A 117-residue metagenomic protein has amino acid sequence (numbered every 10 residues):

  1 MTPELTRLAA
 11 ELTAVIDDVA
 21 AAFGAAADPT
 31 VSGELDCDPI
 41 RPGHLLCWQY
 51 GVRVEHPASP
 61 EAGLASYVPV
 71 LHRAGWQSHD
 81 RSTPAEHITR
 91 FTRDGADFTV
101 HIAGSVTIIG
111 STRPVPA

Functional and structural regions predicted by a protein language model:
M1-W48, E55-H56, E61: N-terminal leader/targeting segments
T13-D17, G95-D97, H101-A117: Extracellularly exposed regions in secreted/surface proteins, prominently low-complexity, repeat-rich
E34-C37, R81-A96: Ser/Thr-rich, low-complexity intrinsically disordered terminal regions
C37-P39, H44, Y50, A65-Y67 (+3 more regions): Aromatic-residue detector
L45-E86: Long, charged/polar, surface-exposed segments that mediate recognition or autoinhibition
L46-V54, T89-R93, I109-R113: Short beta-strand element of the conserved SAM-dependent methyltransferase core
E55, H79, T92, H101-A103: A structural detector for beta-sheet-dominated domains
